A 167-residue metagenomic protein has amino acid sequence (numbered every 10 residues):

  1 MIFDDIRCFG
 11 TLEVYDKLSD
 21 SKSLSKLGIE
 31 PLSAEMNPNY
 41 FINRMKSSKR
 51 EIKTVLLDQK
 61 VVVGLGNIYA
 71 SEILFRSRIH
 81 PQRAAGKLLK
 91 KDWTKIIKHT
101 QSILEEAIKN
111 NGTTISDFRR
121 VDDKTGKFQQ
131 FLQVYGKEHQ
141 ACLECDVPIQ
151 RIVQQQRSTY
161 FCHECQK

Functional and structural regions predicted by a protein language model:
M1-K167: Structured catalytic/nucleic-acid-binding cores of DNA maintenance enzymes
